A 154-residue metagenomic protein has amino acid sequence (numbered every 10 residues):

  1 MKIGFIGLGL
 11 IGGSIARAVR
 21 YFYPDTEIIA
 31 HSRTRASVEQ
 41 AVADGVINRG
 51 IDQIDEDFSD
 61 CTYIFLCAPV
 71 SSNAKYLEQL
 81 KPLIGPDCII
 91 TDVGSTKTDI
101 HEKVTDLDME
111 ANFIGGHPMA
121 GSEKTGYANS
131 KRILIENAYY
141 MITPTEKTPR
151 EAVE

Functional and structural regions predicted by a protein language model:
M1-F58, Y63: NAD(P)+-binding Rossmann beta1-loop-alpha1 motif at the extreme N-terminus of oxidoreductases
I29-H31, I51, T91, I114 (+1 more regions): Hydrophobic/aromatic beta-strand patches that form the interior of the parallel beta-sheet core in alpha/beta enzyme
R33-T34, A68, V93: Short beta->alpha hinge that forms the Motif I/post-I loop of the SAM-binding pocket
A36-S37, S72, K97-I100: Conserved short alpha-helix immediately C-terminal to the canonical SAM/SAH-binding motif I of Rossmann-like
I54-I89: Rossmann-like NAD(P)-binding element
Q79-S122, A128: Glycine/small-residue-rich loop that forms an oxyanion/phosphate-binding "nest" at active or ligand-binding sites
L107-E154: Rossmann-fold dinucleotide-binding core
